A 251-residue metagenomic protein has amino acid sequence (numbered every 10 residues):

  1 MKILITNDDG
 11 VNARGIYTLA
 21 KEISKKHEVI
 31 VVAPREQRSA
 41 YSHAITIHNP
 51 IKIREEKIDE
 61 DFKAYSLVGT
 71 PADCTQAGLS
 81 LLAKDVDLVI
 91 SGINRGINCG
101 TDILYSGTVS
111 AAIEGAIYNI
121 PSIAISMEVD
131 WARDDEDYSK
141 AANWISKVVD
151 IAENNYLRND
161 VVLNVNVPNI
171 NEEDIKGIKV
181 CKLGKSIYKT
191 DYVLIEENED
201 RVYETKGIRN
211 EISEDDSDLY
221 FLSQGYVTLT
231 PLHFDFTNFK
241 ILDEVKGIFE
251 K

Functional and structural regions predicted by a protein language model:
I3-T6, R14-D85: A cross-family phosphate/adenosyl-ligand binding-site feature
T6, V32-P34, S91-N94, I125-S126 (+2 more regions): Short beta-strand segments
D9, Q37, T70, N94-I97 (+2 more regions): Short glycine-rich anion-binding loops that position phosphate/pyrophosphate groups of nucleotides and phosphorylated
I97-S106: Glycine/threonine-rich flexible loop motifs
A111-G115: Hydrophobic/aromatic ligand-binding patch that stacks against planar heteroaromatic rings of cofactors or nucleotides
I123-V149: Short, glycine-/small-residue-rich phosphate/pyrophosphate-handling segment
E153-R158, V162-N164, P168-K251: C-terminal accessory domains and tails appended to enzymatic cores
